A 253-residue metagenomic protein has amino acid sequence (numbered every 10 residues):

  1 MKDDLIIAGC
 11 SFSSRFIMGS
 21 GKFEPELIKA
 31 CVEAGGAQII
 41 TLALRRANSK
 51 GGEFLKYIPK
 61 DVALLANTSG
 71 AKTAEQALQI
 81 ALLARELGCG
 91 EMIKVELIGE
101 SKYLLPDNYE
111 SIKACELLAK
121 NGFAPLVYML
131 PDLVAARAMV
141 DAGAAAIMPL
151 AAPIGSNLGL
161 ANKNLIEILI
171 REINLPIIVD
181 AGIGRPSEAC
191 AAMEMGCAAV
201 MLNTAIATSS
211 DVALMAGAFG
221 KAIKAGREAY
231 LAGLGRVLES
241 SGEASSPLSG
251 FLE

Functional and structural regions predicted by a protein language model:
K2-I7, F16, S20-L42, S49-L64 (+1 more regions): Alpha/beta enzyme core
F12: Short acidic-glycine-tyrosine-enriched beta hairpin
